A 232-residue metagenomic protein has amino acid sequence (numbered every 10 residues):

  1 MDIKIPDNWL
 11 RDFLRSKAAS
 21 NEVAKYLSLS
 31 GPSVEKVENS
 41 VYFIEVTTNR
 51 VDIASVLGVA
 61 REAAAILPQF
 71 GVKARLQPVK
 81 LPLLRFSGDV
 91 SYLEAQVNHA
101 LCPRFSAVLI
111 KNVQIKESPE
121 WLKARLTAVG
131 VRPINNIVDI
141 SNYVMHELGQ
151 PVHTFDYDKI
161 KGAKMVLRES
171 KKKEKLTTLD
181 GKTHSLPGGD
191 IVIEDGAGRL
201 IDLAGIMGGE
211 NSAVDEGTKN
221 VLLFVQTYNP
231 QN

Functional and structural regions predicted by a protein language model:
M1-N232: RNA/tRNA-interacting regions in translation and RNA-turnover enzymes
